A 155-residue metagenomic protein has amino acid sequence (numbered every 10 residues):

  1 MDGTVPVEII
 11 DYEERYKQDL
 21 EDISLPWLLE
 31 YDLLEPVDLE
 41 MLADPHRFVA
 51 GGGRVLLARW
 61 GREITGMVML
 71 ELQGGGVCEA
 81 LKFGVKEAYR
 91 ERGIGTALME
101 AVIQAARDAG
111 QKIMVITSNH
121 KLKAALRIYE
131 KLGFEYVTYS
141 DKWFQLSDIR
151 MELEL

Functional and structural regions predicted by a protein language model:
M1-V5: Basic/polar N-terminal segments that are highly enriched at the extreme N-terminus, encompassing both cleavable
V7-K82, K86-A88, M99-A101, A105 (+2 more regions): Acetyl-CoA-dependent GNAT
I9-E13, Q111-I116: Generic detector of contiguous secondary-structure segments
P26, K112-L126, E130-L132, T138-L155: C-terminal "cap" of GNAT-fold acetyltransferases
E63, K86-E100, R107-A109, M114 (+2 more regions): Conserved glycine-rich acetyl-CoA-binding loop
